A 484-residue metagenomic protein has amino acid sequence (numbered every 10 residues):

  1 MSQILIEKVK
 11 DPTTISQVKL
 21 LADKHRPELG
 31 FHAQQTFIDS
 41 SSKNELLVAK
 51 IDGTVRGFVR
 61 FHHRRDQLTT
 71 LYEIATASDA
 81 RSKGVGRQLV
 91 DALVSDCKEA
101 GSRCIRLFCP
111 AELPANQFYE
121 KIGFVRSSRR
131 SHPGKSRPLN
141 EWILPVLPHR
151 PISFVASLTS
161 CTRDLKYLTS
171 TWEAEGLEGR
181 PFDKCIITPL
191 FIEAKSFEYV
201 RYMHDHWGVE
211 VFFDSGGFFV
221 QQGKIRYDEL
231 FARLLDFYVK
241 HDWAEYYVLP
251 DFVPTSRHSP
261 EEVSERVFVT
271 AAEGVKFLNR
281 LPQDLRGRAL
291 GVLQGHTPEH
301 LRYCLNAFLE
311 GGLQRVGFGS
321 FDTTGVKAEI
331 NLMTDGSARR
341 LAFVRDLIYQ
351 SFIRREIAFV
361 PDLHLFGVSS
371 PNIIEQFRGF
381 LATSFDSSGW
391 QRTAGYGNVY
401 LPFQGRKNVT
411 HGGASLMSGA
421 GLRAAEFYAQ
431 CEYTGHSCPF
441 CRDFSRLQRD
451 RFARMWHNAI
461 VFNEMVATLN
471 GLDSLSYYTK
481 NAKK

Functional and structural regions predicted by a protein language model:
K8-E73, A77, V90-D91, D96: Acetyl-CoA-dependent GNAT
I74-R81, C109-P110: A short, internal acetyl-CoA/4′-phosphopantetheine-binding micro-motif in the GNAT/acyltransferase core
C97-C109: Conserved GNAT acetyl-CoA-binding A-motif
R106-F108, V125-E141: Conserved catalytic-core motifs of GNAT/GCN5-like acyltransferases
E120-S128, A382: Conserved acetyl-CoA-binding loop of GNAT-fold acetyltransferases
L147-G179, A232-L235, V239, N279-L285 (+3 more regions): Alpha/beta catalytic cores of nucleotide-metabolism and tRNA/nucleoside-modifying enzymes
P148-Q283: Non-catalytic, usually N-terminal nucleic-acid engagement modules in DNA/RNA processing proteins
H258-S264, R288-F366, S370-E375, F380-A382 (+1 more regions): Glycine/Thr-rich beta-alpha phosphate-binding loop at enzyme active sites
